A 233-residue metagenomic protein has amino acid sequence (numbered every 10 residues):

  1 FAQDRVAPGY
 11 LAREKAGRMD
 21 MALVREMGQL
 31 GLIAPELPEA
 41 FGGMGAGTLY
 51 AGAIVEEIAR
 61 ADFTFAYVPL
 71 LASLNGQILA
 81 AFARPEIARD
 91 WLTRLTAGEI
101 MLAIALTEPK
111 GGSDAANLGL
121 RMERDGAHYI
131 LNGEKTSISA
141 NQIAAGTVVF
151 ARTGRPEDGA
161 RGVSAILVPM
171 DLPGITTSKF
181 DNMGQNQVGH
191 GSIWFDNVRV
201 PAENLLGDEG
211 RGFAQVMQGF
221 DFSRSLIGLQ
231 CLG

Functional and structural regions predicted by a protein language model:
F1-P69, E86-A97: Amphipathic, small/basic residue-rich leader segments at the start of a protein or domain
A2, G31, P38, I54 (+6 more regions): Buried hydrophobic positions in well-ordered alpha/beta secondary-structure cores of metabolic enzymes
A46-G47, D114-A116, A140-A145, D158-G162 (+2 more regions): Short glycine/proline-enriched turns and hinge-like loops at secondary-structure junctions
R60, A165, I175-G233: Glycine-rich beta->alpha junctions and the first turn(s) of the following alpha-helix
R60, G112, T136-Q142, F222-L226: Glycine-rich phosphate/pyrophosphate-binding beta-alpha loops
F63-E86, G112-A115: N-terminal glycine-rich flavin-associated loop
G98-L106: A short, Trp-centered hydrophobic/proline-enriched beta-strand micro-motif
G119, H128, N132-S178: A short core secondary-structure module
